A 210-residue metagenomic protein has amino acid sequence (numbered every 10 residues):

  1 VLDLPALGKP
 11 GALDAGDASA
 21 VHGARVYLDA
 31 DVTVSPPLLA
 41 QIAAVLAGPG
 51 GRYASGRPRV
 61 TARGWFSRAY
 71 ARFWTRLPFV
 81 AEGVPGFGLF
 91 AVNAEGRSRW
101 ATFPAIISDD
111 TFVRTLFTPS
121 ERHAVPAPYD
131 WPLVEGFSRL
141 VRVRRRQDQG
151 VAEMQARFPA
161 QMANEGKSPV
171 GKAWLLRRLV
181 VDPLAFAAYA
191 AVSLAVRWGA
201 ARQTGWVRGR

Functional and structural regions predicted by a protein language model:
V1-S19, R57: Conserved donor nucleotide-binding strand/loop of the catalytic core
R25: Short aromatic/hydrophobic "clamp" motif used to bind/position activated sugar donors
D29-T33: The conserved acidic donor/metal-binding loop of glycosyltransferases
P36-F66: Conserved donor NDP-sugar-binding/catalytic core segment of glycosyltransferases
L46, V60-R63, P104-G166: Catalytic donor/gating beta->alpha subdomain of glycosyltransferases that bind UDP-sugars
R59-T61, W74-V92, S98-R99, P104-S108: A recurrent flexible, glycine/aromatic-enriched loop bordering the glycosyltransferase active site that acts as
L133-V134, V143-R210: Terminal low-complexity segments of carbohydrate-biosynthetic enzymes
